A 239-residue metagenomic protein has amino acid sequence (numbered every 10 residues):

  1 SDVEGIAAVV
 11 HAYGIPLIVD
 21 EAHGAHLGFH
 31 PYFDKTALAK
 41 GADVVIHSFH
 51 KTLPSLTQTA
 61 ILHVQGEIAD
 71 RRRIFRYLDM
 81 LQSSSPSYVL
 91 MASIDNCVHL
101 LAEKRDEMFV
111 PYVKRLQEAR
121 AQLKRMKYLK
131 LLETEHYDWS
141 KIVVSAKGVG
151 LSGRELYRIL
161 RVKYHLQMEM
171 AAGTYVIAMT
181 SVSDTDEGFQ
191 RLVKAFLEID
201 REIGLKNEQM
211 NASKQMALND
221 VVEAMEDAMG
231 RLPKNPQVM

Functional and structural regions predicted by a protein language model:
S1-E133: Conserved PLP-enzyme active-site core in the AAT-like
K124-M239: Conserved C-terminal alpha-helix-loop-beta "cap" of PLP-dependent enzymes that closes/shapes the active-site mouth
